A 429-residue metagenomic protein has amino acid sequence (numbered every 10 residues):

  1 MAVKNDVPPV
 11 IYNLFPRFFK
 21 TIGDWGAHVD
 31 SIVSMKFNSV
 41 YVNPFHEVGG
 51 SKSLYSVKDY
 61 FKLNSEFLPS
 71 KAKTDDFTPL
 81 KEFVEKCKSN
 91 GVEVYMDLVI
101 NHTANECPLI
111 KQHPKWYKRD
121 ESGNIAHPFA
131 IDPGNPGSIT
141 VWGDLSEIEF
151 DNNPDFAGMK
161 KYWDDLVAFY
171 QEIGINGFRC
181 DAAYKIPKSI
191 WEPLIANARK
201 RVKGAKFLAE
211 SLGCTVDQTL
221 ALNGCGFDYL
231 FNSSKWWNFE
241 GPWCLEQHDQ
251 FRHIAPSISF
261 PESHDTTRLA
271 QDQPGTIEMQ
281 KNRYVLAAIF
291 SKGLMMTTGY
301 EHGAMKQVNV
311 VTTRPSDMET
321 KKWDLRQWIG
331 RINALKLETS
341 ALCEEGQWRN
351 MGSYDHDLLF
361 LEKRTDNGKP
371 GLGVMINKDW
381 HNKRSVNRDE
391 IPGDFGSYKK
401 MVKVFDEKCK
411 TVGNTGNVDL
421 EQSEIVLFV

Functional and structural regions predicted by a protein language model:
A2, Y284-A287, D355-N367: Short, surface-exposed beta-strand/loop micro-motifs that present aromatic residues
A2-P154, G158-D164, E172, Y184-C214 (+3 more regions): Acidic/aromatic-lined carbohydrate-recognition and catalytic surfaces of CAZymes acting on diverse glycans
F37, E172-I175, F227, S291-G293: A structural motif
V84, D165-A168, R179-F260, Q271 (+6 more regions): Active-site-proximal helices and loops of the catalytic beta/alpha 8
A287, S291-M305: Substrate-binding cleft of secreted/luminal carbohydrate-active enzymes
P370-D379: Short, well-ordered beta-strand segments enriched in hydrophobic/aromatic residues
E390-K408: Solvent-exposed beta-hairpin/edge-strand motifs
V412-V429: C-terminal beta-strand-rich structural cap/linker in extracellular carbohydrate-active enzymes
